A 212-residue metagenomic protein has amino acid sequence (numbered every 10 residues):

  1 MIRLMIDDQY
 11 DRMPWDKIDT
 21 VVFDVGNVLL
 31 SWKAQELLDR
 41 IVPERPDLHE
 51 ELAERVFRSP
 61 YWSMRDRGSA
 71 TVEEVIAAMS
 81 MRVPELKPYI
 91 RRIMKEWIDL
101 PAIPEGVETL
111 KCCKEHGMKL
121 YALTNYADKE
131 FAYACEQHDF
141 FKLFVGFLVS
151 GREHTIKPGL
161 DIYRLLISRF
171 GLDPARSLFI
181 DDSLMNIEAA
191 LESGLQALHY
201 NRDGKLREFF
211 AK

Functional and structural regions predicted by a protein language model:
M1-I18, A127-D128, A132-K212: Asp-based, Mg2+/Mn2+-dependent phosphohydrolase catalytic module
I2-F57, E192-S193: Active-site neighborhood of HAD-like aspartate-dependent phosphohydrolases
V22-D24, Y121-N125, D181: Short beta-strand segments
D24-N27, G68, A122, F147 (+1 more regions): Generic structural signal for small/hydrophobic residues in well-ordered secondary structure, especially within
E36-R40, P60, E74, A78 (+5 more regions): Alpha-helical elements of Rossmann-like donor-binding domains used by nucleotide-donor carbohydrate transfer enzymes
L37-L38, V75-S80, M94-W97, A127-A134: Hydrophobic alpha-helical core bundles mediating ligand binding, dimerization, or RNAP-core interactions
W62-R92: A metal-dependent, Asp-based hydrolase signature
M81, R91-Y121, L160: Short, acidic loop-to-helix structural element flanking the phosphoryl-transfer center in phosphate-processing enzymes
